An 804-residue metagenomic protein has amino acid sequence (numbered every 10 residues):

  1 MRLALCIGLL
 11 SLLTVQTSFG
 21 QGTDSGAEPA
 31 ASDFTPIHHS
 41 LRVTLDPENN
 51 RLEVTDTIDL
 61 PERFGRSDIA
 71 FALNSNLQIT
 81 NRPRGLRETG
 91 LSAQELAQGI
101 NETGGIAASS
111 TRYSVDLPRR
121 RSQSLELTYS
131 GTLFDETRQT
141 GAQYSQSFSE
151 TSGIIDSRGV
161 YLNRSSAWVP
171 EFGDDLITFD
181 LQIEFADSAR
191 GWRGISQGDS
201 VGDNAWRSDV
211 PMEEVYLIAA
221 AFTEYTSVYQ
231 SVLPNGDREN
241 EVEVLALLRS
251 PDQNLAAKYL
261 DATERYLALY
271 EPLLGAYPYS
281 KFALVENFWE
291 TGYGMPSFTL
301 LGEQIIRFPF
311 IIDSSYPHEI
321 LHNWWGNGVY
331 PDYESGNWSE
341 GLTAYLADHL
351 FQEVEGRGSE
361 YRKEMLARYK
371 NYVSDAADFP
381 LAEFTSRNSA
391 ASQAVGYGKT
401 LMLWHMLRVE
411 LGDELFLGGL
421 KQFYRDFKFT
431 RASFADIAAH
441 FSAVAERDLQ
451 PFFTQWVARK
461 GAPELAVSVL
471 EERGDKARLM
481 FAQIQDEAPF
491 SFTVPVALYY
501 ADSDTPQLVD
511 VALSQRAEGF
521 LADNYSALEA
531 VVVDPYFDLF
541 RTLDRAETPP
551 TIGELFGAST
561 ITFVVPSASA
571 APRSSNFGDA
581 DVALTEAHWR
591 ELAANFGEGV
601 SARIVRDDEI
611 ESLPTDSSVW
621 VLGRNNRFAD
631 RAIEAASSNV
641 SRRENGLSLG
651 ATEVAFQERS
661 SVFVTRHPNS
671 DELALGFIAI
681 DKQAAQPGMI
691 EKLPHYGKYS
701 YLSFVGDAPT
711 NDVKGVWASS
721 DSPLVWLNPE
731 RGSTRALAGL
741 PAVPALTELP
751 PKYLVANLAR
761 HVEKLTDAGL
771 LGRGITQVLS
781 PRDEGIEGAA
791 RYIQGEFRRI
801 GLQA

Functional and structural regions predicted by a protein language model:
F19-E53, S67, T80, S152 (+2 more regions): N-terminal, polar/Ser/Thr-rich
F64, Q393-L479, L770, A790: Amphipathic alpha-helical substructures
D68-I69, N74-S147, Q515-A527: A surface-exposed beta-strand-loop module
I79-P83, L449-Q450, P463-D534: Beta-strand-rich binding/interaction modules
T128-Y225, Q230: Extended, low-hydrophobicity, Ser/Thr/Pro/Gly-biased non-transmembrane segments
L181, T226-W338, L346, L350 (+5 more regions): Juxtacatalytic substrate-recognition/specificity segment
F310, E340-M406, E410-L411, F427-K428: Acidic/His/Gly-enriched intrinsically disordered linker/tail segments that often contain short helix/coil "MoRF-like"
P549-A756: Solvent-exposed alpha-helical segments and adjacent loops that form catalytic or protein-interaction surfaces
